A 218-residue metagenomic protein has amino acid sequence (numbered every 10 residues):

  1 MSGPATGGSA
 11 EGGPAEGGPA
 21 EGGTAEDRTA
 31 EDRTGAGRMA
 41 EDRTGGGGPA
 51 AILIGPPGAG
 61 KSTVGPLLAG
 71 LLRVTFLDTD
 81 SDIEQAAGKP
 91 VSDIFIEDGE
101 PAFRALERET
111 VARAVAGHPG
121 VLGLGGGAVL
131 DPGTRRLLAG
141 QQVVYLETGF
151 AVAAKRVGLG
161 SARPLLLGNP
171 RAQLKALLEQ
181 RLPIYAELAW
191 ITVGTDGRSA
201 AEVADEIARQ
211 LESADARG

Functional and structural regions predicted by a protein language model:
M1-G8, E41-G46, L67, L71 (+1 more regions): NTP-dependent small-molecule kinase module
S9-T44: Long, intrinsically disordered low-complexity tandem-repeat segments
L53: Hydrophobic anchor at the beta1->P-loop junction of P-loop NTPases
P56: P-loop (Walker A) phosphate-binding loop of NTP-binding proteins
K61: Conserved lysine of the Walker
V64: Hydrophobic positions on the alpha1 helix immediately C-terminal to the Walker A/P-loop
D78-L137, R163, R171, K175: ATP-dependent small-molecule kinase phosphotransfer cores that center on conserved nucleotide phosphate-binding segments
G140-P183: A glycine- and Lys/Arg-enriched "phosphate-lid" helix/loop adjacent to the NTP-binding pocket of small-molecule kinases
